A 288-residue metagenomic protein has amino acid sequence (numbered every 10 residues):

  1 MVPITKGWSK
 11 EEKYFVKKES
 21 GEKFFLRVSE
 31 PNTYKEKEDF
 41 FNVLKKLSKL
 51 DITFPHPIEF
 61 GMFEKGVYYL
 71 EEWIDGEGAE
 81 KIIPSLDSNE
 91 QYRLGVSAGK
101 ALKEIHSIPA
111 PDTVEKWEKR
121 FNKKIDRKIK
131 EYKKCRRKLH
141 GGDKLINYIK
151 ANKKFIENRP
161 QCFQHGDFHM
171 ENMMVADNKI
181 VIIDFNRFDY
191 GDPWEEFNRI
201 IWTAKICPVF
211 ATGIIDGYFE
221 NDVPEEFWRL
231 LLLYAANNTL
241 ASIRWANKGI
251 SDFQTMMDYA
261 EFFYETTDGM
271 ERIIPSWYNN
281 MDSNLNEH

Functional and structural regions predicted by a protein language model:
P3-K116, H140: ATP-binding pocket architecture of kinase catalytic cores
W8-S9, I52, F63-K65, K124 (+5 more regions): A generic fold-level signal
E12-K17, I149-F197: Active-site acidic catalytic loop and adjacent metal/ATP-binding pocket of ATP-dependent phosphoryl transfer enzymes
L44, D87-S88, V181, N198-I200 (+1 more regions): Glycine-rich, phosphate-binding/catalytic loops in enzymes
V96, E104-G166, D216, A260-I273 (+1 more regions): An alpha-helical support segment within catalytic cores of ATP-dependent transferases
P193-P224, A235-D252, Y259-F263: Active-site activation/catalytic loop segments of kinase-like enzymes and analogous catalytic loops in related
R229-L230: Residue-level signature of transmembrane alpha-helical entry/exit and packing/kink sites in multi-pass membrane
